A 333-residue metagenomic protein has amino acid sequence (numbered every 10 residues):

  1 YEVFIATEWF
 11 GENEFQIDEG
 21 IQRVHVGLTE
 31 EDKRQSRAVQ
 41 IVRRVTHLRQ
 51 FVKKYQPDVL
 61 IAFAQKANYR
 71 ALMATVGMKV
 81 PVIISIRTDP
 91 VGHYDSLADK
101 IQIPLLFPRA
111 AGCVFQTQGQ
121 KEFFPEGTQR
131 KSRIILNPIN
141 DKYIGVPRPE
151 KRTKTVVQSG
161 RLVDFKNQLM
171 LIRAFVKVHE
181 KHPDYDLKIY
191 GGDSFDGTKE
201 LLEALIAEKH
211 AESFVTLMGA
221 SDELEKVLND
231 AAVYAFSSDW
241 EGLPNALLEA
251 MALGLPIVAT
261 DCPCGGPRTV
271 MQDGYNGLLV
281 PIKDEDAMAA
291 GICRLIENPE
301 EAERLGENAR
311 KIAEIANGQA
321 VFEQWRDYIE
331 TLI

Functional and structural regions predicted by a protein language model:
Y1-Q35, F123-P125, S194-T198: N-terminal strand-loop element at the rim of the active site of nucleotide-sugar-dependent glycosyltransferases
A62-N68, I86: Short His-centered aromatic/hydrophobic patch
Y69, K154, V163-K177, L187 (+2 more regions): A conserved mid-protein helix/loop that constitutes part of the nucleotide-sugar donor-binding site
P108-G145: Donor nucleotide-sugar binding/catalytic pocket of nucleotide-sugar-dependent glycosyltransferases
A220, D239: Aromatic "clamp/platform" in nucleotide-sugar-dependent glycosyltransferases that forms part of the donor/acceptor
P256-D261: Short hydrophobic beta-strand element within catalytic cores of glycosyltransferases and related nucleotide-activated
Q272-G274, L278-E285, C293-P299, E314: Conserved acidic donor-binding segment of nucleotide-sugar-dependent glycosyltransferases
A287, R294, E301-I315, D327: A short, well-ordered alpha-helix in the C-terminal region of glycosyltransferases
